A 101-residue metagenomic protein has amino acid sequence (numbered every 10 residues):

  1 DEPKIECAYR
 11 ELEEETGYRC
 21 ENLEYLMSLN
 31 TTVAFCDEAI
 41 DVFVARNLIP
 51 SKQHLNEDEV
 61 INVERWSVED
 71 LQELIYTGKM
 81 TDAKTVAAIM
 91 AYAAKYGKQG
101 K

Functional and structural regions predicted by a protein language model:
D1-A83: Unchanged
T31, Y92-A93: Short secondary-structure boundary/hinge segments and terminal tails
I89: C-terminal boundary of histidine-terminating zinc-finger modules
A94-K101: Generic C-terminal helix-cap and adjacent flexible tail
